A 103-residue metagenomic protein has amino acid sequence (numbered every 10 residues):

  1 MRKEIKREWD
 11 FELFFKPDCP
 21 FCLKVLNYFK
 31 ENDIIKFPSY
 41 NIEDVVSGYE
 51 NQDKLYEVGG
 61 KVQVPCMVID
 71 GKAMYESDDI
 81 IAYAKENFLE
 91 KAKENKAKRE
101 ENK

Functional and structural regions predicted by a protein language model:
M1-F11, A92-K103: N-terminal leader/targeting and pre-domain segments
M1-Y40: Local sequence-structure signature of Cys/Sec-based thiol-disulfide redox active-site neighborhoods
P20-F21, E50, Y75: Short alpha-helical
L23, N27, D53, A82: Alpha-helical elements of the RecA-like P-loop NTPase motor core of helicases
S39-D44, A73: Conserved beta-strand scaffold positions in the cores of enzyme catalytic domains, especially in NTP/NDP-utilizing
E43-K61, V68, F88: Thioredoxin-like thiol-disulfide oxidoreductase module
Q63-Y75: A short, hydrophobic beta-strand/beta-hairpin element that forms part of a small beta-sheet core
E76-E90: Short, compact, well-ordered microdomains
